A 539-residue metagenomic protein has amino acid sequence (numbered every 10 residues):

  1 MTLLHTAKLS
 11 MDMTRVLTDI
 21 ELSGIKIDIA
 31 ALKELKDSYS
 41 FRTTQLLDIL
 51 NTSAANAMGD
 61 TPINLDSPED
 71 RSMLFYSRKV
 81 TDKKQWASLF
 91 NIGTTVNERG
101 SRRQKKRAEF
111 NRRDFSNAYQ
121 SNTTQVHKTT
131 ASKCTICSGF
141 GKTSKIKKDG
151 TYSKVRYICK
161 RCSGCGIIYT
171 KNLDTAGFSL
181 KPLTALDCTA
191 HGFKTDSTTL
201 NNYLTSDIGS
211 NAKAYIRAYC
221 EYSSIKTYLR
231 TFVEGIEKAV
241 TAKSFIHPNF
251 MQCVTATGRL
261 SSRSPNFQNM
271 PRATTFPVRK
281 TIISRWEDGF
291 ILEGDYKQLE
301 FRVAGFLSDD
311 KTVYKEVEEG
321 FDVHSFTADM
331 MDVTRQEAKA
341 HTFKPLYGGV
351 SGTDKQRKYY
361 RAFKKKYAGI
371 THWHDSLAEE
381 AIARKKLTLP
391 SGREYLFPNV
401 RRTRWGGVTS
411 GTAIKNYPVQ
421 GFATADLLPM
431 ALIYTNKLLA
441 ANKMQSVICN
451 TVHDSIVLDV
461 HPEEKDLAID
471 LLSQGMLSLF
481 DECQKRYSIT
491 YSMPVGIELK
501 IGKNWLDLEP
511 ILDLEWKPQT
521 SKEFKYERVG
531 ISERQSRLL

Functional and structural regions predicted by a protein language model:
M1-A273, W286-F290, R357, R361 (+3 more regions): Conserved "right-hand" nucleotidyltransferase catalytic core of DNA-directed polymerases
T2, E21, I25-K33, A214-Y219 (+5 more regions): Glycine- and acidic
L17, K26, N64, S261 (+7 more regions): Structured core elements
T18, L22, T129-K154, C159 (+10 more regions): Conserved catalytic core of nucleic-acid polymerases
S72-M73, I167-Y169, T257, S262 (+8 more regions): Flexible loop/turn segments at secondary-structure boundaries
P248-T334: Function-dense linear segments that define catalytic or interfacial modules in macromolecule-processing proteins
Q474-R486: A common structural junction motif
R486-M493: Catalytic core regions of nucleotide second-messenger enzymes
